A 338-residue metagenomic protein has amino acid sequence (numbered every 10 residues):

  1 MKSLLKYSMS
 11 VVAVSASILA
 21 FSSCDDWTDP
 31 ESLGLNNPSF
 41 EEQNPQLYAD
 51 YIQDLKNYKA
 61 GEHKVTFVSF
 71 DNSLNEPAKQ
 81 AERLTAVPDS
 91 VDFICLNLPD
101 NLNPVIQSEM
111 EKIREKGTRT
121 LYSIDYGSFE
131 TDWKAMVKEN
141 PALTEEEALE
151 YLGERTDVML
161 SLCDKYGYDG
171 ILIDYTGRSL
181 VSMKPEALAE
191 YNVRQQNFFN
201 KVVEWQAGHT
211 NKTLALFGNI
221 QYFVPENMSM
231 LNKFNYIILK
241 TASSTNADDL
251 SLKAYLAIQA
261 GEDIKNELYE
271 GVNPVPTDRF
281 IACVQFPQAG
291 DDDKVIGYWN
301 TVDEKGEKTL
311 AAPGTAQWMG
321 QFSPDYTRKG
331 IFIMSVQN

Functional and structural regions predicted by a protein language model:
M1-A60: Bacterial Sec-dependent N-terminal signal peptides
K2-S3, Y58-K59, K112, G271-P274 (+1 more regions): A general structural signal for short secondary-structure junctions and capping/turn motifs
D50-N57, S108, P225, N266-G271: Intrinsically disordered, low-complexity boundary segments flanking structured domains
E62-A260, V275-D303, P313, R328: Chitinase-like catalytic core of GlcNAc-active glycosidases
D169, W318, P324-F332: Cysteine-clustered segments with highest specificity for TGF-beta superfamily mature ligands
A254-G271, K308-P324: A short, acidic, amphipathic alpha-helical segment used as a generic capping/interface helix at domain edges
S335-N338: Acidic/aromatic/glycine-rich contiguous surface patches that form carbohydrate-binding/processing clefts and analogous
